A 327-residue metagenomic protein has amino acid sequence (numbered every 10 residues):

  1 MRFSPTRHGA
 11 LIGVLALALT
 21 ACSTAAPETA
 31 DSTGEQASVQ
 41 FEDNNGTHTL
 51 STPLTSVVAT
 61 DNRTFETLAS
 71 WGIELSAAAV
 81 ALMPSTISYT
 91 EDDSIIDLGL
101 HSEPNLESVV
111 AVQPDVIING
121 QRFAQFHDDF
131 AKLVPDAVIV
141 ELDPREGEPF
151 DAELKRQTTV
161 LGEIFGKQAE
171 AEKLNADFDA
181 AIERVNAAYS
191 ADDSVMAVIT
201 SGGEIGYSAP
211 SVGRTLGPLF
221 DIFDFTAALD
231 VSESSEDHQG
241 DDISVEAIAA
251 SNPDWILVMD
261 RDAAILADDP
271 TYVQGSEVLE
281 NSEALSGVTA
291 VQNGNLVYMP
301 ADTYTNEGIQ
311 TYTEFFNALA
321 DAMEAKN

Functional and structural regions predicted by a protein language model:
R2-R63, Q168-V198, M259-T271, D321-N327: Bacterial Sec-exported substrate-binding components of ABC uptake systems
D43-N45, L98-N105, S234-I243: Short helix-initiation/N-cap motifs at beta->coil->alpha
T55-S108, V116, R122: A short, structured surface patch at a secondary-structure boundary
L82-T86, A209-Q239, D302: Alpha-helical, coiled-coil/dimerization segments enriched in small aliphatic residues
Q113-N119, P135, I248, N252-L257: Proline-aspartate-enriched helix->loop->beta-strand connector
P135-G203, N295, D302-N327: Extracytoplasmic substrate-binding proteins
Y189, G202-S208, D221, F225 (+1 more regions): Ligand-binding pocket segment of bilobal, Venus flytrap-like solute-binding proteins
D254-N327: Structured C-terminal subdomain patch of bacterial secreted/periplasmic proteins
